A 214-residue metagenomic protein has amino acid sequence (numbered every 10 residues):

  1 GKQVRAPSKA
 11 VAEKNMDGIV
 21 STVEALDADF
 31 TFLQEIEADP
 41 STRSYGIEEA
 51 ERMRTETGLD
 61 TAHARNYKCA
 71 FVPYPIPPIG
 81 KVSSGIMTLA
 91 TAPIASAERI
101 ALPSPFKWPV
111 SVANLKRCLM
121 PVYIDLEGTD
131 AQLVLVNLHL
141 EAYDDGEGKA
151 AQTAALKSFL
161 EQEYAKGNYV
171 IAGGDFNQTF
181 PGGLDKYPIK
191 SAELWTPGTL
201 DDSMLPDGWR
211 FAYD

Functional and structural regions predicted by a protein language model:
G1-L59, H63-Y74, P78, S83: N-terminal, active-site-proximal structural segment of metallo-dependent hydrolase catalytic domains
G1-P7, E98-I100, P121, A131-A142: Active-site-proximal beta-strand elements of phosphoester/diester hydrolases
Q34, L138, G173-D175: Active-site flanking residues adjacent to catalytic metal/cofactor-binding acidic residues
A38-S41, C69-V72, K107, A142-G146 (+1 more regions): Active-site environment of divalent metal-dependent phosphoester hydrolases
T55-G58, K81-A97, I124-D125: Conserved beta strand-loop-helix elements of the APE1-like EEP
A92-D130: Active-site catalytic loop in hydrolytic enzyme cores
A113-K116, D125-A150: Metal-dependent phosphoester/phosphodiester hydrolase catalytic core
D144-D214: Metal-dependent phosphoesterases centered on the DNase I-like endonuclease/exonuclease/phosphatase
